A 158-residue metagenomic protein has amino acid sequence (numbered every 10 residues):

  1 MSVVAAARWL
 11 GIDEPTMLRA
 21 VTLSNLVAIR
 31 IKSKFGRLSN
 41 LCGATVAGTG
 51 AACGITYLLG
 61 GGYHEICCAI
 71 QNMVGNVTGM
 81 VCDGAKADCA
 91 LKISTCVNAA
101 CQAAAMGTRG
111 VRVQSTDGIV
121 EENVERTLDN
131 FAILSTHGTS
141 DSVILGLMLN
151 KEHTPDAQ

Functional and structural regions predicted by a protein language model:
M1-I12, C53-G60: Alpha-helical support elements that line or immediately flank enzyme active sites and cofactor-binding pockets
R8, R19, R30, R37 (+2 more regions): Arginine residue identity/basic-tract feature
D13-K32, Q71-G79: Acidic-glycine-rich active-site phosphate/pyrophosphate-binding loop
M17-V21, G36-A47, K92: Active-site nucleophile and cofactor-binding loops and adjacent substrate-binding regions of central metabolic enzymes
K34-S39, E65-A69: A beta-strand-loop signature enriched in Asp, Gly, Thr, and Trp that corresponds to the sialidase/neuraminidase Asp-box
G48, C53-Q158: Functionally critical mobile loop/hinge segments
